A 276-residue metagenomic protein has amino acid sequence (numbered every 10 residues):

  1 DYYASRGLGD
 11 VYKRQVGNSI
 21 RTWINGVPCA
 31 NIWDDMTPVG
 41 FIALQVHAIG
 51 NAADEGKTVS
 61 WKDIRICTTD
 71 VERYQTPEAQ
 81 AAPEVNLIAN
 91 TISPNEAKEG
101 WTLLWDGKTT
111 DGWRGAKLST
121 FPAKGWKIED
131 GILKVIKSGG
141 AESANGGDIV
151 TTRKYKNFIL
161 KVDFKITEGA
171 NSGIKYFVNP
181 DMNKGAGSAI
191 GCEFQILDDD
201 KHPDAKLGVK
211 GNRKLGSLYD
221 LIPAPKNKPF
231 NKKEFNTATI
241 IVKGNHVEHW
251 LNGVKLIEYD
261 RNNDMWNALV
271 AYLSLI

Functional and structural regions predicted by a protein language model:
S5-I276: Carbohydrate-interacting regions of secretory-pathway proteins
